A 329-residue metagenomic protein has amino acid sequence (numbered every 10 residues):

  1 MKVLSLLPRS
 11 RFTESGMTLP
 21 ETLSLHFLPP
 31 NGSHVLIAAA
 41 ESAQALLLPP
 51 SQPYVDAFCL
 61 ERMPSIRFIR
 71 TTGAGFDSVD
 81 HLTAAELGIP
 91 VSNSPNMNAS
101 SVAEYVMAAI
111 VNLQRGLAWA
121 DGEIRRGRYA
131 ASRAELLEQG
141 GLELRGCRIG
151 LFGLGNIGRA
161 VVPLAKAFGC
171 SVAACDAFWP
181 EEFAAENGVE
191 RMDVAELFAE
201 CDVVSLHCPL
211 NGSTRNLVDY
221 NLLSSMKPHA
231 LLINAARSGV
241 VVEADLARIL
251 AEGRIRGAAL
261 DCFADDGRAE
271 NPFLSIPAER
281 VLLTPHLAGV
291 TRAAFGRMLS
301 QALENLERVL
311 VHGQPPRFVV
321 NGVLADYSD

Functional and structural regions predicted by a protein language model:
M1-S92, D219: An N-terminal-biased, well-structured beta-alpha scaffold segment characteristic of Rossmann-like dinucleotide-binding
L36-E41, L60-M63, L144, E196-C201 (+1 more regions): A short, aliphatic-rich alpha-helical micro-motif
Y54-D56, A177-F273: Rossmann-like adenosine-cofactor binding region
L87, P95-R148, P163: Phosphate-binding beta-alpha-beta segment of Rossmann-like dinucleotide-binding domains, i.e., the NAD(P)
V91, H229-L231, A235-D329: Rossmann-like dinucleotide-binding domain for NAD(H)/NADP(H)
L154-G155: Glycine-rich Rossmann-fold phosphate-binding loop(s) that bind the pyrophosphate of adenine dinucleotide cofactors
G158-R159: N-terminal Rossmann-fold NAD(P) dinucleotide-binding loop
A173: Conserved beta-strand positions in the Rossmann-like core of class I SAM-dependent methyltransferases
